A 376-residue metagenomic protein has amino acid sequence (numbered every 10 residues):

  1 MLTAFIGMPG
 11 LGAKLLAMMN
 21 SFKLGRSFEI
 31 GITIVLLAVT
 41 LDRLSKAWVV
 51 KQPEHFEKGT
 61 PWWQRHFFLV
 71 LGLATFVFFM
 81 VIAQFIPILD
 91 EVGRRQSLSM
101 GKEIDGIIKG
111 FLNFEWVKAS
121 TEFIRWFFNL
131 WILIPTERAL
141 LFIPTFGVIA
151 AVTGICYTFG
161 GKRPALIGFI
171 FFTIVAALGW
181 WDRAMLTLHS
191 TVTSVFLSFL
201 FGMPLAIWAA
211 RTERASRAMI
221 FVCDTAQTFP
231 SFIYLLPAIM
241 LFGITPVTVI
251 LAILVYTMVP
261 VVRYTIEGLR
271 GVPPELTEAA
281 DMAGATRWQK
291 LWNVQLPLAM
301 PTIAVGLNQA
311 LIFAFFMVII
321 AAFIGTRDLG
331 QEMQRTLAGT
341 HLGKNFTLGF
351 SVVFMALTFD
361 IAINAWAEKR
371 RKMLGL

Functional and structural regions predicted by a protein language model:
M1-T3, G25, E29, I34 (+4 more regions): Transmembrane alpha-helices
L2-F5, L36-T40, I174, F196-L200 (+6 more regions): Hydrophobic transmembrane alpha-helices
L11-W48, L235, L329-A367: Hydrophobic alpha-helical transmembrane segments of polytopic membrane proteins
K14, R43-K51, R183, T187 (+8 more regions): Membrane-spanning helices that line or support transport/gating and their immediate boundary helices in channels
L16, L133-L141, W181-H189, T193 (+7 more regions): Alpha-helical membrane-interface segments at transmembrane helix boundaries
R43-H189, I363-L376: N-terminal, non-cleaved signal-anchor transmembrane helix
G168, A176-A238, Y264-E267: Cytoplasmic-entry segments and transmembrane alpha-helices of multi-pass inner-membrane transporters
E213-F221, T225, F229, Y234 (+3 more regions): Membrane-cytosol interface at the C-terminal ends of specific transmembrane alpha-helices in multi-pass membrane
